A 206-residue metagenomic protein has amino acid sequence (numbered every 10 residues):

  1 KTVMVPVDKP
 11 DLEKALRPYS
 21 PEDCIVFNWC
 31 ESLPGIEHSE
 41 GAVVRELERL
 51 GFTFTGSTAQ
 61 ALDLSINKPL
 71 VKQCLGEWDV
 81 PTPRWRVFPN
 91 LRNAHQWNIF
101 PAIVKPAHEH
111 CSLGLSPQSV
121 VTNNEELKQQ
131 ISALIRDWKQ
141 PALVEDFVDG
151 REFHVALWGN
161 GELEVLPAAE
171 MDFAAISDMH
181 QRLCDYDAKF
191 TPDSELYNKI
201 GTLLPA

Functional and structural regions predicted by a protein language model:
T2-R84: Conserved N-proximal alpha/beta basic substrate-recognition cap immediately N-terminal to, or forming the N-lobe
V5-D8, S57, F88, E145-F147 (+1 more regions): Conserved beta-strand termini and adjacent loop/short-helix elements that scaffold enzyme active sites in alpha/beta
L12, P34, C111, E152 (+1 more regions): Conserved protein kinase catalytic core
R17-S20, L62-R151, E162: Active-site nucleotide/adenylate-binding loops and adjacent lid/helix of ATP-dependent enzymes
F52, A107-E109, K189-T191: Short connector loops/turns at beta-strand edges and beta->alpha or beta->beta junctions
T55-S57, C111-G114, E195-K199: Short small-residue beta-strand/loop micro-motif enriched in glycine and branched aliphatics
N124-A206: Phosphate-binding site of ATP-dependent enzymes
